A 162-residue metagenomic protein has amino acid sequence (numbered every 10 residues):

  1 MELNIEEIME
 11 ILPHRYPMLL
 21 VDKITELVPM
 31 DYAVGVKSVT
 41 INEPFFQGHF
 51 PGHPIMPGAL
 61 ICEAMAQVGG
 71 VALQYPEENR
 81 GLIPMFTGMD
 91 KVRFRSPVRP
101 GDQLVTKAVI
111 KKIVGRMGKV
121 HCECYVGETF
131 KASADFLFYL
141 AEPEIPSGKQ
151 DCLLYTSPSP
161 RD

Functional and structural regions predicted by a protein language model:
M1-E2, G69-V105, S133-A141: Hydrophobic beta-strand-centered segment that forms part of the acyl-chain substrate-binding groove
L3-R15: Short aromatic-glycine motifs in intrinsically disordered, low-complexity regions
Y16-M56, I61: Catalytic strand-loop segment that frames the active site of acyl-thioester-processing enzymes
L19, M30-V34, Q103-V105, K119 (+1 more regions): Intrinsic-disorder/low-complexity, polar/charged segments enriched in Ser/Thr/Lys/Arg/Asp/Glu/Gln
I24, D90-G127: Hydrophobic beta-sheet segments that form the core/acyl-binding groove of ACP/CoA-dependent acyl-chain-processing
I24, M56-N79: Active-site helix/loop of acyl-thioester processing domains in fatty-acid/polyketide metabolism, spanning hotdog-fold
C124-L153: Flexible glycine-rich active-site/ligand-binding loops centered on an Asp-His dyad
Y155-D162: Conserved small/polar residues in nucleotide/adenosyl-binding loops
